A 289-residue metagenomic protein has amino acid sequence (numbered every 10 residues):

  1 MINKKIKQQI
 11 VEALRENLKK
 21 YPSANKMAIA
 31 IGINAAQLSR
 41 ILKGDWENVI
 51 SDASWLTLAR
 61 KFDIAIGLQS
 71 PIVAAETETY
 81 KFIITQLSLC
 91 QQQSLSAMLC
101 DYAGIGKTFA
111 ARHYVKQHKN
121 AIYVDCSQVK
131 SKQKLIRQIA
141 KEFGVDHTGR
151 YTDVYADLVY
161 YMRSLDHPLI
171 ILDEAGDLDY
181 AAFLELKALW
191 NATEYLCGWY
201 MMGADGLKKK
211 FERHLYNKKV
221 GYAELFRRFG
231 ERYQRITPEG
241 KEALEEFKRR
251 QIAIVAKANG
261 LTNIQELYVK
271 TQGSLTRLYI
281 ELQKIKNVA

Functional and structural regions predicted by a protein language model:
M1-Q93, Q283-A289: A short, basic N-terminal segment
Q92-H113, S127-Q128: Walker A/P-loop nucleotide-binding motif
M98-A103, W190-G221: Sensor-1/coupling segment of RecA-like P-loop NTPase cores
H118-Q128: Conserved catalytic segments around the Walker B and adjacent sensor/switch elements of P-loop NTPase domains
K119-A121, H214-P238: A short helix-turn-beta junction within AAA+ P-loop NTPase domains corresponding to the substrate/partner-engaging
Q133-G149: Conserved NTP-binding/hydrolysis module of P-loop NTPases
Y161-A182, L186, T193: Conserved P-loop NTPase "ATPase switch" module shared by AAA+ and STAND
Q234-N263: Conserved small helical "lid"/interfacial subdomain of P-loop NTPases
